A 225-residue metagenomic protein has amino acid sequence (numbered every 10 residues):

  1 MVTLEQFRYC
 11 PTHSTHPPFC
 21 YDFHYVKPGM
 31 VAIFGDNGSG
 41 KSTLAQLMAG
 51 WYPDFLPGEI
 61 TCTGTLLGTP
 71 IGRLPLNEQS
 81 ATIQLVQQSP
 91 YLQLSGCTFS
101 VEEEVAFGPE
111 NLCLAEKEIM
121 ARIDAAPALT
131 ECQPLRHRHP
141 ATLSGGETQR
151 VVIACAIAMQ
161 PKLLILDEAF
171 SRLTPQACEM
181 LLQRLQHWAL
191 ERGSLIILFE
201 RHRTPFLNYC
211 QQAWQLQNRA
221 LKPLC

Functional and structural regions predicted by a protein language model:
T63-E78: ABC ATPase NBD Q-loop/coupling interface
S89, C97-N111: Q-loop/switch helix immediately C-terminal to the Walker
A106, K117-L135: Conserved ABC ATPase "signature" region
H139-L143, E147: Conserved ABC ATPase signature
I153: Hydrophobic anchor residue at the start of the ABC signature
L164-E168: Catalytic Walker B motif of ABC-type/P-loop ATPase nucleotide-binding domains
T174: ABC-family nucleotide-binding domains
